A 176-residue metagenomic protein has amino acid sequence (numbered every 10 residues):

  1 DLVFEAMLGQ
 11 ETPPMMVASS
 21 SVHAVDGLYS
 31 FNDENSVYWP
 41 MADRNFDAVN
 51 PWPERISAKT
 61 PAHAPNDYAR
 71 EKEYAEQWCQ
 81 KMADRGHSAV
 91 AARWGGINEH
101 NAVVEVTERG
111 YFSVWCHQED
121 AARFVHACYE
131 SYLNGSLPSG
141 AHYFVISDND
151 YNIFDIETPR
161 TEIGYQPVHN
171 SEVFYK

Functional and structural regions predicted by a protein language model:
D1, K72-Q80, A122-R123: Conserved active-site helix of classical SDR/Rossmann-fold NAD(P)-dependent CH-OH oxidoreductases
D1-A18, V22-F31, M41: NAD(P)-cofactor binding segment of oxidoreductase domains
P14-S20, D47, S88-V90: Conserved catalytic-site loops of classical short-chain dehydrogenases/reductases
F31-E76, V114-E119: Short-chain dehydrogenase/reductase
W52, N66, E76-H100: Conserved beta-loop-beta element that borders a ligand/cofactor-binding pocket
Q80, W94-N101, V114-G140, D148: Alpha-helical substrate-binding/gating segment
G140-Q166: Conserved C-terminal active-site "lid" loop/helix of NAD(P)H-dependent oxidoreductases that clamps the redox cofactor
S171-K176: Amphipathic terminal alpha-helices
